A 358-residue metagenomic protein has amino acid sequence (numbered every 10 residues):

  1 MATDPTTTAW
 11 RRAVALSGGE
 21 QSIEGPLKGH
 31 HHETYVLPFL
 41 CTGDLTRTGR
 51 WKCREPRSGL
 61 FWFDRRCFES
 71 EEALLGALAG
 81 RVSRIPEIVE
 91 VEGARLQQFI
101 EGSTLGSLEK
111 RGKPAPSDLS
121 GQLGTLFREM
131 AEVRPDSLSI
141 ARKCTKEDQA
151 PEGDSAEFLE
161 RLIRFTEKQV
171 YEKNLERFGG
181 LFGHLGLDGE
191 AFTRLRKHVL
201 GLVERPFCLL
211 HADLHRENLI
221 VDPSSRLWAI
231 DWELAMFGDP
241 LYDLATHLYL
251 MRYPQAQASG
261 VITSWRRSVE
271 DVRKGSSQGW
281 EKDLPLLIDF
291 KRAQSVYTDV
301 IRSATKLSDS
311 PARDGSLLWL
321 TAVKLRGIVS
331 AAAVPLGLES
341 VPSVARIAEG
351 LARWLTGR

Functional and structural regions predicted by a protein language model:
M1-G25: Juxta-kinase regulatory segment immediately upstream of eukaryotic protein kinase catalytic domains
E24-G43, R47-R50, L195-Y242: Active-site acidic catalytic loop and adjacent metal/ATP-binding pocket of ATP-dependent phosphoryl transfer enzymes
Y35-A150: ATP-binding pocket architecture of kinase catalytic cores
W62, S117, R205, Y249-R252 (+1 more regions): Short, solvent-exposed segments of well-ordered alpha helices
L108-P114, A229-A235, Y242-Y249: Short helix/strand-bridging catalytic loops that position acidic/His residues to coordinate divalent metals and engage
K143-H198: Active-site catalytic-loop/activation-segment of kinase and kinase-like phosphoryl-transfer enzymes
L241-G275, L286-P311, I328: Active-site activation/catalytic loop segments of kinase-like enzymes and analogous catalytic loops in related
T298-R358: ATP/Mg2+ or Mg2+-diphosphate-binding catalytic cores that bind nucleotide phosphates or diphosphates via glycine-rich
